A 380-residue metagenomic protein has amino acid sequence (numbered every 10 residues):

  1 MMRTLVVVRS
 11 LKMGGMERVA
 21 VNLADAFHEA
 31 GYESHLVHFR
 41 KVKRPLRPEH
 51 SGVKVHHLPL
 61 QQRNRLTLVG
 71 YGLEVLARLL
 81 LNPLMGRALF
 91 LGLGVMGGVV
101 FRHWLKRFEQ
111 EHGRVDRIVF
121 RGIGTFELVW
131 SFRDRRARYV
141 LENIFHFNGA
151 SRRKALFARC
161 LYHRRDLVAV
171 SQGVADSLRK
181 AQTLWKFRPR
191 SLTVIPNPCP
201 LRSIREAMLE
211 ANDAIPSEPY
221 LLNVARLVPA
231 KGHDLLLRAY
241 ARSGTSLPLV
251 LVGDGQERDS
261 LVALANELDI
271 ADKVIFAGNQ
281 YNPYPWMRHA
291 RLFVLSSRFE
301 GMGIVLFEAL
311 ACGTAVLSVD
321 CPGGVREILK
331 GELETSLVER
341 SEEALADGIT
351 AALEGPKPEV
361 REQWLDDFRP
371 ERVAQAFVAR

Functional and structural regions predicted by a protein language model:
V6-M13, A26, A30-L91, R188: N-terminal strand-loop element at the rim of the active site of nucleotide-sugar-dependent glycosyltransferases
G15, L337, E354-R380: A charged, aromatic-enriched C-terminal amphipathic alpha-helix characteristic of glycosyltransferases across folds
E17-N22, P219-R242, Q256-V262: A conserved mid-protein helix/loop that constitutes part of the nucleotide-sugar donor-binding site
H56, Y139-E142, Y162-E206: Donor nucleotide-sugar binding/catalytic pocket of nucleotide-sugar-dependent glycosyltransferases
H103-E109, G149-A169, F187: Membrane-proximal helix-turn-helix segments that form the acceptor-binding/catalytic region of lipid-linked
N279, R298: Aromatic "clamp/platform" in nucleotide-sugar-dependent glycosyltransferases that forms part of the donor/acceptor
A315-V319: Short hydrophobic beta-strand element within catalytic cores of glycosyltransferases and related nucleotide-activated
K330-E343, T350-G355: Conserved acidic donor-binding segment of nucleotide-sugar-dependent glycosyltransferases
